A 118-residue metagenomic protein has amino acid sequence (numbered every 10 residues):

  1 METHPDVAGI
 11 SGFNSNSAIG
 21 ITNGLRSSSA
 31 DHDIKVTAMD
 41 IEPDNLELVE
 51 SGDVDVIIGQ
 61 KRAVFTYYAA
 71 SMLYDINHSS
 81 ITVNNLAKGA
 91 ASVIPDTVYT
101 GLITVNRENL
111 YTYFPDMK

Functional and structural regions predicted by a protein language model:
M1-L48: Hydrophobic alpha-helical
P5-A8, V56-G59, T100: Second-shell loop/turn segments in exported
S27-S28, V64-Y67: A ligand-binding cleft/hinge motif common to bilobed small-molecule-binding domains
D33, D53-V54, G101: A generic structural signal for alpha->beta connector loops
D40, K61, E108: Residues at the C-termini of beta-strands that transition into short coil/loop
L46-E47, T66-A70: Short, charged, surface-exposed secondary-structure boundary motifs
S51-A63: Short beta-strand elements at the ligand-binding edges of bilobed clamshell
Y68-K118: Hinge/cleft segment of the Venus flytrap/periplasmic-binding protein
